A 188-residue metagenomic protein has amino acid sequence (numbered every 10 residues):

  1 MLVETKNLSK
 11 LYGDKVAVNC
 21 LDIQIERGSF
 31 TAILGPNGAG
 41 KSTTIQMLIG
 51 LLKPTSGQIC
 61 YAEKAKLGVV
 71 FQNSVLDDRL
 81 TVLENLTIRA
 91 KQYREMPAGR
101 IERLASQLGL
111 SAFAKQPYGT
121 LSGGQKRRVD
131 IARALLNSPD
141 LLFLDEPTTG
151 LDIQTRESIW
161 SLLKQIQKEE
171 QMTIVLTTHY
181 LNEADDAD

Functional and structural regions predicted by a protein language model:
I49: Helix-to-loop junction immediately C-terminal to a conserved catalytic motif
T87, A98-F113: Conserved ABC ATPase "signature" region
P117-L121: Conserved ABC ATPase signature
S138: Conserved catalytic motifs of ABC-family nucleotide-binding domains
L142-D145: Catalytic Walker B motif of ABC-type/P-loop ATPase nucleotide-binding domains
E157-E170: Helical segment within the ABC ATPase nucleotide-binding domain
